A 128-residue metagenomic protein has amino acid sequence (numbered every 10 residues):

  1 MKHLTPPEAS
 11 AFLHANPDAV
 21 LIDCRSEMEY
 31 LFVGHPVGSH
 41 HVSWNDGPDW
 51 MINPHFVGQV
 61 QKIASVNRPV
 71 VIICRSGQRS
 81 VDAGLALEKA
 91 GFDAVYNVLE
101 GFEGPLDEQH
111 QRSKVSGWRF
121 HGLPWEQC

Functional and structural regions predicted by a protein language model:
M1-A19, E27-P69, S80-C128: Rhodanese-like catalytic fold shared by cysteine-dependent sulfurtransferases and DSP/PTP-type phosphatases
D23, G77: Conserved G/P- and acidic residue-centered "switch" motifs that form tight phosphate/ATP-binding loops in soluble
I72-I73: Short, surface-exposed ligand- or partner-binding patches at beta-edge/loop junctions that are enriched in aromatics
